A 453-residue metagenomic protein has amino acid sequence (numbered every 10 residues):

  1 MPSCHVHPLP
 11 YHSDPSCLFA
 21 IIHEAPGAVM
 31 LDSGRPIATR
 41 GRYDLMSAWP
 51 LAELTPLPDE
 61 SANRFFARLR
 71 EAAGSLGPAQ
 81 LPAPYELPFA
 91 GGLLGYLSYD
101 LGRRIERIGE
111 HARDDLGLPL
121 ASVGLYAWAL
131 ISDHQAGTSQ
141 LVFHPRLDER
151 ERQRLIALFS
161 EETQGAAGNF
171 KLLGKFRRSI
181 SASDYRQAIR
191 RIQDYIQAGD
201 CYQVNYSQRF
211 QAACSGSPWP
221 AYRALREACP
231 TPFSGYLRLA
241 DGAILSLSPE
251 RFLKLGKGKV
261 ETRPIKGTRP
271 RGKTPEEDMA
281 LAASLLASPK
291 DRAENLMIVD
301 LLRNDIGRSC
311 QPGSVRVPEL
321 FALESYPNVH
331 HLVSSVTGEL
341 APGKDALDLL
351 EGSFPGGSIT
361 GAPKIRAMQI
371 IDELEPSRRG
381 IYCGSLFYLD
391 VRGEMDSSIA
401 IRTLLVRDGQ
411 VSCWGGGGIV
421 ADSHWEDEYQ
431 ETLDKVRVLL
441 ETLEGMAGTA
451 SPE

Functional and structural regions predicted by a protein language model:
M1-E453: Extended alpha-helical targeting/anchoring segments, especially N-terminal organellar/secretory targeting helices
